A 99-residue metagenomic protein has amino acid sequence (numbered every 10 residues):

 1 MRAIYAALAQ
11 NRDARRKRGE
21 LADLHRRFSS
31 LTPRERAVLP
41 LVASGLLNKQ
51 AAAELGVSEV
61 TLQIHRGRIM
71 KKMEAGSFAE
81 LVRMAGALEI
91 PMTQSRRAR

Functional and structural regions predicted by a protein language model:
M1-R12: Receiver (REC) domain switch/output surface
R12-A22: Short alpha-helical interdomain "coupling" segment at the junction between an upstream regulatory sensor module
L24-L31: Short amphipathic alpha-helical boundary/capping segments
R34-E35: The N-cap/first-turn positions of alpha helices within or immediately adjacent to helix-turn-helix DNA-binding domains
V42-L46, A85: Short helix-to-turn junction characteristic of helix-turn-helix DNA-binding domains, especially the helix
L47-E80: Recognition helix of helix-turn-helix DNA-binding domains
M70-R99: Basic, Lys/Arg-enriched C-terminal extension of HTH/homeodomain DNA-binding domains
